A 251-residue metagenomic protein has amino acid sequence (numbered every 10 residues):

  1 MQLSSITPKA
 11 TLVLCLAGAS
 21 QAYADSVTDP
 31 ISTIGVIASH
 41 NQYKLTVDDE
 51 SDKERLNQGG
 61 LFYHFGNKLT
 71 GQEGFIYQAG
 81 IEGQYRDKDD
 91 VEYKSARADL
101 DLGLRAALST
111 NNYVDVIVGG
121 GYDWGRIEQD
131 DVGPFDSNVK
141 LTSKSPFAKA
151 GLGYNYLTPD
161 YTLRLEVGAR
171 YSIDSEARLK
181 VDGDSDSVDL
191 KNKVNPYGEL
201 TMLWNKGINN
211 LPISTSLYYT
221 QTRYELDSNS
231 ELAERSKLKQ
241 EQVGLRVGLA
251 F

Functional and structural regions predicted by a protein language model:
M1-T33, A250: Cleavable N-terminal export/targeting peptides
Y23-V91: Short glycine/proline- and aromatic-enriched beta-strand/turn motifs that initiate or cap beta-hairpins
P30-S32, K53-L61, F75, E92-A98 (+4 more regions): Residues that define the transmembrane beta-barrel architecture of outer-membrane proteins
A38-K44, F65, I81-D87, L104-A106 (+6 more regions): Transmembrane beta-strands of outer-membrane beta-barrel pores
K44-K53, Q84-V91, V132-L141, A177-K191 (+1 more regions): Extracellular loop and loop/strand-boundary signature of outer-membrane beta-barrel proteins
L61-N67, A98-A106, G120-Y122, A148-Y156 (+3 more regions): Residues on the lipid-exposed face of transmembrane beta-strands in outer-membrane beta-barrel proteins
Y122-S187, P196, W204: Detector for outer-membrane/organellar transmembrane beta-barrel domains, recognizing the amphipathic beta-strand
E176, V188-F251: Predominantly the C-terminal beta-signal and adjacent terminal strand-loop region of outer-membrane beta-barrel
